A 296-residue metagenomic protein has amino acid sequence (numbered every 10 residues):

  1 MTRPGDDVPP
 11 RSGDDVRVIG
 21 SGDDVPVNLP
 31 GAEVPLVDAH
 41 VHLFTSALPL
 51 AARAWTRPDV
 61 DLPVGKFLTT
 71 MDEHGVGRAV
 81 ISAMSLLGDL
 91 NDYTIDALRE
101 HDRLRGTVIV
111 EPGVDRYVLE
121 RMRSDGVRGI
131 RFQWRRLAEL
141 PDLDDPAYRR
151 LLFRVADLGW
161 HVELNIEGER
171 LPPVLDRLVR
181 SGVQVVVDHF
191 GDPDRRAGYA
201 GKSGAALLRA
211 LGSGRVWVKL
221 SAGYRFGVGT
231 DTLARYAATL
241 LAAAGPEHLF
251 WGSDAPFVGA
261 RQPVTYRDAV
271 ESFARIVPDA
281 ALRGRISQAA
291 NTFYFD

Functional and structural regions predicted by a protein language model:
T2-P4, P9-P35, V60-R78, T239 (+2 more regions): Mid-to-C-terminal alpha-helical segments outside catalytic/metal-binding sites
V37-V41, A79-S82, R105-V108, R128-F132 (+4 more regions): Hydrophobic faces of well-ordered beta-strands that scaffold small-molecule active sites in alpha/beta enzyme cores
H40, M71, T94, I130 (+5 more regions): Conserved, mostly hydrophobic/aromatic
F44-S46, L86-D89, G113-V114, L137-A138 (+4 more regions): Active-site environment of divalent metal-dependent phosphoester hydrolases
A54-S82, L87-E100: Alpha-helical scaffold segments that flank or form the walls of functional sites
D61-T69, G113-M122, K202-S203: Short, acidic/polar
G88-R170, W217-K219, G223-R225: Active-site gating/metal-coordination segments in enzymes
D144-W251: Catalytic pocket-lining loop regions of alpha/beta-barrel enzymes, especially the amidohydrolase/enolase/GH5 lineages
